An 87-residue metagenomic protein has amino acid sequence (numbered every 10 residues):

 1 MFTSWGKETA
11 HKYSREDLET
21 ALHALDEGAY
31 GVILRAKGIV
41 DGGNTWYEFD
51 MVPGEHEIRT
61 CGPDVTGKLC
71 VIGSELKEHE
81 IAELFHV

Functional and structural regions predicted by a protein language model:
M1-V87: P-loop NTP-binding site
